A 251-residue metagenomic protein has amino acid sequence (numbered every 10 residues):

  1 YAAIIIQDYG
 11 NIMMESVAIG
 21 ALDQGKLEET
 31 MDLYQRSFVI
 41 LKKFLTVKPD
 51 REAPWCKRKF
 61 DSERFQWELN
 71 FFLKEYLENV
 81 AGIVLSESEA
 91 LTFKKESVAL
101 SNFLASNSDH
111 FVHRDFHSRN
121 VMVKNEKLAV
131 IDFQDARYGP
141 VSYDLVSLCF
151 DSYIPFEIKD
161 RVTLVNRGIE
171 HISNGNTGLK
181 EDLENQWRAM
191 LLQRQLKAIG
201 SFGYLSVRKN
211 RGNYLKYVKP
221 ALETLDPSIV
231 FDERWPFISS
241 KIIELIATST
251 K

Functional and structural regions predicted by a protein language model:
Y1-A2, H110, K124-A129, I243-K251: Conserved NTP-binding catalytic cores of kinases and kinase-like/nucleotidyltransferase enzymes across multiple kinase
Y1-D61, F65-W67, F71, E78-A81: ATP-binding pocket architecture of kinase catalytic cores
T30, Y34-S37, F65, A90-F93 (+2 more regions): Hydrophobic packing residues in well-ordered alpha-helices of helical domains and bundles
L33, R64, S108, H113 (+2 more regions): Secondary-structure capping and boundary motifs in well-ordered enzyme cores
F44-L45, V98-L145, P155-F156: Active-site acidic catalytic loop and adjacent metal/ATP-binding pocket of ATP-dependent phosphoryl transfer enzymes
P49-R58, E63-R64, E68-F111, L179-E181: An alpha-helical support segment within catalytic cores of ATP-dependent transferases
N70-V80, V141-T177, A189-K209, A221-S228: Active-site activation/catalytic loop segments of kinase-like enzymes and analogous catalytic loops in related
G200-K251: ATP/Mg2+ or Mg2+-diphosphate-binding catalytic cores that bind nucleotide phosphates or diphosphates via glycine-rich
